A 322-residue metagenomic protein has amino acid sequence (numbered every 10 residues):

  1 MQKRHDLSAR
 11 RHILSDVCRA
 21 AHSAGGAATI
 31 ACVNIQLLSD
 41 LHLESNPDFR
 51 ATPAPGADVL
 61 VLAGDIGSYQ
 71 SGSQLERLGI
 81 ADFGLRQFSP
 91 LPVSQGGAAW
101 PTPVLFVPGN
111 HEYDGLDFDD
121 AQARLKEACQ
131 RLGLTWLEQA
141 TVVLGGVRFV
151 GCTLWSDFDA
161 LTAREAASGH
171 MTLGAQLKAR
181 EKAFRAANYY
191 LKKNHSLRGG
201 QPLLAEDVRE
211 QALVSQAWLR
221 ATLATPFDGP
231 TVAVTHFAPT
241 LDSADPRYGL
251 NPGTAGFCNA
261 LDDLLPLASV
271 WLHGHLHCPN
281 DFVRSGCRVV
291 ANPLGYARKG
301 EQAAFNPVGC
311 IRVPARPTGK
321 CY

Functional and structural regions predicted by a protein language model:
M1-I13: Extreme N-terminal basic, low-complexity initiation segments that serve as generic localization/processing leaders
L14-R19, S23-F106, Y113-D120, R198 (+2 more regions): N-terminal active-site segment of His-dependent metallophosphoesterases
I30-C32, V143, D245, N251-S269 (+1 more regions): Binuclear metal-dependent phosphoesterase catalytic core
L37-S39, L60-D65, L105-N110, W136-Q139 (+3 more regions): Active-site neighborhood of phospho(di)ester-bond hydrolases with catalytic His/Asp-centered motifs
H42-F49, S68-G72, H111-A121, L137 (+5 more regions): Active-site environment of divalent metal-dependent phosphoester hydrolases
D48, G79, V107, F184 (+6 more regions): Catalytic phosphate/metal-binding cores of nucleic-acid and nucleotide-processing enzymes, i.e., regions that mediate
L75-A81, D120-R124, L250-N259: Charged helix-capping and loop-helix junction motifs
V150-V232, P239-S243, R247-Y248: Active-site-proximal loop/helix segment associated with metal-binding centers of metalloenzymes
